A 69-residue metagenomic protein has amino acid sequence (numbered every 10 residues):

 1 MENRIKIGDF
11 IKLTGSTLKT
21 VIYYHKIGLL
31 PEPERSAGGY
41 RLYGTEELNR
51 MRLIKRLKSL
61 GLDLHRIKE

Functional and structural regions predicted by a protein language model:
M1-I7, K12, I27, P31-A37 (+1 more regions): Arg/Lys-rich, alpha-helical DNA-contact motif
K19: Key DNA-contact positions within bacterial/archaeal DNA-binding proteins
I22, K26: Residue-level detection of the helix-turn-helix DNA-binding "recognition helix"
